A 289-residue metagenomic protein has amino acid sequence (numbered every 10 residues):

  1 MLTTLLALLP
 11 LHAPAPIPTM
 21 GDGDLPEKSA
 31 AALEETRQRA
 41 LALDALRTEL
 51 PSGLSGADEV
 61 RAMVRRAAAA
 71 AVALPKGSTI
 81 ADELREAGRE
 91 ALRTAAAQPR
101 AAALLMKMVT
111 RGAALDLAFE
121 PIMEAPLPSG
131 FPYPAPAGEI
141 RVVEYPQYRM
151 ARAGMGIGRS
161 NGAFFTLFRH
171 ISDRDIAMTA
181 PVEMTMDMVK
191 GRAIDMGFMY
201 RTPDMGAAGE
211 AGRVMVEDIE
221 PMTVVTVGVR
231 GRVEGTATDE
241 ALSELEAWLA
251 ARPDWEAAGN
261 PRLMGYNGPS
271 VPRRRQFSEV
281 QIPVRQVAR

Functional and structural regions predicted by a protein language model:
L2-R289: A solvent-exposed interaction/effector surface
